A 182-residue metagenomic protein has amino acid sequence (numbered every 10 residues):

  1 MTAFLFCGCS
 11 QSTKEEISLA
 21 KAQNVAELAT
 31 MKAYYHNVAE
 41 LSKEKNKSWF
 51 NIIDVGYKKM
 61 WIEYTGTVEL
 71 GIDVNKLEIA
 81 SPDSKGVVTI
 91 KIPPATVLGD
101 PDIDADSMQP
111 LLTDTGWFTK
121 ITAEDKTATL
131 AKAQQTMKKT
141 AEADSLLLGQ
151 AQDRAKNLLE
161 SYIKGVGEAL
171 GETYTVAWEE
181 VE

Functional and structural regions predicted by a protein language model:
M1-C7: Sec-dependent bacterial lipoprotein signal peptides
C9-E182: Domain-level marker for long, solvent-exposed, non-transmembrane regions
